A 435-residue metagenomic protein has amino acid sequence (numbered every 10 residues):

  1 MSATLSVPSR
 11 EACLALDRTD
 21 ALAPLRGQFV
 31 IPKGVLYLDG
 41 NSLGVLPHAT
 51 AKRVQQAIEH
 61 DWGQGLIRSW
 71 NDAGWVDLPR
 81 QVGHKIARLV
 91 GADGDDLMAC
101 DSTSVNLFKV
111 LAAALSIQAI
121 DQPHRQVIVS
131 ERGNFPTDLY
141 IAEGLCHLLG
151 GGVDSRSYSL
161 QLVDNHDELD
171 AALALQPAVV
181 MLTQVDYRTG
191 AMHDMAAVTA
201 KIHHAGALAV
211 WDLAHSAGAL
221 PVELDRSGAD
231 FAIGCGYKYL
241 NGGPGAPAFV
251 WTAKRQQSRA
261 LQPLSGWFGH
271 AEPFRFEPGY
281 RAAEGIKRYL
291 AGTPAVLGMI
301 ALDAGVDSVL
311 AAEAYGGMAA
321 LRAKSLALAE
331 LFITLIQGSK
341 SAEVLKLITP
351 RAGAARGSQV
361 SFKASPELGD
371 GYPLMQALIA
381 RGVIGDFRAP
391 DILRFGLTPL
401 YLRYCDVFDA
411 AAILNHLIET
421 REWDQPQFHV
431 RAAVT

Functional and structural regions predicted by a protein language model:
M1-T435: Pyridoxal 5′-phosphate
